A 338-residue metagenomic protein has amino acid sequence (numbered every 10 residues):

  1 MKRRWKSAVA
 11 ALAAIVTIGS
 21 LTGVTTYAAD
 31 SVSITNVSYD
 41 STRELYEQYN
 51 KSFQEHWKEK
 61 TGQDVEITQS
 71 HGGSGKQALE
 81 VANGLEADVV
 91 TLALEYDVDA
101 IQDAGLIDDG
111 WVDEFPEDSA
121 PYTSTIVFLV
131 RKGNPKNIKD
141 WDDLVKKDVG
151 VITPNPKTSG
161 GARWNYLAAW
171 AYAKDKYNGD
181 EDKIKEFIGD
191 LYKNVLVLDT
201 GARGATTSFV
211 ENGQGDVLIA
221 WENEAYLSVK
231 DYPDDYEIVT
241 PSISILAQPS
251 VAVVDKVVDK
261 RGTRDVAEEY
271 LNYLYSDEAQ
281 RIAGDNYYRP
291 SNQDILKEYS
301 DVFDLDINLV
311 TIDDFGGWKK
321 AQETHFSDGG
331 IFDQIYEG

Functional and structural regions predicted by a protein language model:
M1-S33: Short, low-complexity disordered leader/linker segments with a strong preference for bacterial N-terminal type II
Y27-A104, E114-F115, W221: Early extracytoplasmic/lumenal segment of secretory-pathway proteins
S41-E44, S74-Q77, E95-D99, G133-K136 (+5 more regions): Solvent-exposed loop/turn segments at secondary-structure junctions within structured extracellular/periplasmic domains
S41-L45, Y49, Q77, E86 (+10 more regions): Stable alpha-helical elements in mature extracytoplasmic
G84-V90, D148-G150, E211-A220: Alpha-to-beta junction loops
Q102-D175: A conserved helix-loop-strand patch within extracytoplasmic ligand-binding domains of the periplasmic binding
Y177-S242: Ligand-binding pocket segment of bilobal, Venus flytrap-like solute-binding proteins
V258-G338: Extracellular/periplasmic juxtamembrane helices and adjacent flexible linkers that interface with membrane partners
